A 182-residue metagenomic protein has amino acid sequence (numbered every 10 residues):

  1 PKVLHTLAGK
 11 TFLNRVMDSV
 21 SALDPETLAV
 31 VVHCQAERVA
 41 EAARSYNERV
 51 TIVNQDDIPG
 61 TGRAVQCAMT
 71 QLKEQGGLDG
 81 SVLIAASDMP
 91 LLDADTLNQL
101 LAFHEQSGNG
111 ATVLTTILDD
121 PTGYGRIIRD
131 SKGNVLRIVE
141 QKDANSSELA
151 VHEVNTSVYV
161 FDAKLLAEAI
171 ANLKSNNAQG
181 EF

Functional and structural regions predicted by a protein language model:
L4, I52, A111-V113: Conserved beta-strand scaffold positions in the cores of enzyme catalytic domains, especially in NTP/NDP-utilizing
T6, K10-S87, L91-N98, A102: Conserved N-terminal catalytic core of the sugar/cofactor nucleotidyltransferase
P25-E26, E48, L78-G80, S87 (+4 more regions): Short coil/turn connectors at secondary-structure junctions
C34, L92, D130, F161-D162: A conserved hydrophobic position in a structured secondary element of the catalytic/binding core that shapes
M69, T116-E148, E153: Rossmann-like NAD(P)H-binding beta-loop-alpha module
L92-T122: Conserved donor-nucleotide/metal-binding helix-loop-beta segment in metal-dependent transferases, i.e., the alpha-helix
V135-F182: Catalytic-core segments of class I nucleotidyltransferases/pyrophosphorylases that form NMP-activated intermediates
